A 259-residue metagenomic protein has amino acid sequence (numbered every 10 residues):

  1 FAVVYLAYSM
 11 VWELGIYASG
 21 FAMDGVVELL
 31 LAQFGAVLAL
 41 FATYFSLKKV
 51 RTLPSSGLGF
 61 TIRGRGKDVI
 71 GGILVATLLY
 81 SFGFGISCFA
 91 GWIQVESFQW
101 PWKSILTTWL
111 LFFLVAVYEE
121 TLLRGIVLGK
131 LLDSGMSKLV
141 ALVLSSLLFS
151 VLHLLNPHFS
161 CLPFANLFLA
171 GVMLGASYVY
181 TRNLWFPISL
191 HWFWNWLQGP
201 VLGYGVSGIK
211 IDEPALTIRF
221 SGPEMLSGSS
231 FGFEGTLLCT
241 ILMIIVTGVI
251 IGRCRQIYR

Functional and structural regions predicted by a protein language model:
F1-P54, G199-R259: N-terminal, membrane-interfacial amphipathic/helix-forming hydrophobic leader that caps and precedes the first
A2-S9, Y80-F84, S146-L154, F193-V201: Aromatic-anchored segments of alpha-helical transmembrane domains
A7-L30, L53-T121, L128-S134: Juxtamembrane helix-loop-helix connectors linking adjacent transmembrane helices in multi-pass membrane enzymes
L30, V69-L74, I105-L106, L139-L144 (+3 more regions): Hydrophobic alpha-helical transmembrane segments
L30-A42, W102-L110, Y118, L122 (+2 more regions): Membrane-embedded alpha-helical segments of multi-pass membrane proteins, especially the transmembrane helices
Y80-G83, F112, A116, K138-L154 (+1 more regions): Small-polar-interrupted transmembrane alpha-helices in polytopic inner-membrane proteins
Y118-L144, A176-N183: Membrane-interface helix/loop boundary segments of multi-pass membrane proteins
P163-E224: Functionally important transmembrane alpha-helices
